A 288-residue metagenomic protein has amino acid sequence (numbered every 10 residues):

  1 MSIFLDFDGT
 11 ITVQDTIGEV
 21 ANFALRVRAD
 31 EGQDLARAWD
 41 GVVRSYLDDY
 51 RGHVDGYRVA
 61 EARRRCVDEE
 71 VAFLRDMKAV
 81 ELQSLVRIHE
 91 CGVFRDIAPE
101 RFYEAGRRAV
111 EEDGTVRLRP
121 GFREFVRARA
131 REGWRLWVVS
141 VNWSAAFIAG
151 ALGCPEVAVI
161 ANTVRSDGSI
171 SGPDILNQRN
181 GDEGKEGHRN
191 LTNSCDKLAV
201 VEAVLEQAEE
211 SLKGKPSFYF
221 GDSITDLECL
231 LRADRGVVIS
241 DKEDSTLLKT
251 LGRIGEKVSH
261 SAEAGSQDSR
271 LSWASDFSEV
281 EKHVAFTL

Functional and structural regions predicted by a protein language model:
M1-G168: Alpha-helical substrate-recognition element adjacent to the catalytic core
D113-L288: C-terminal cap/substrate-recognition subdomain and adjoining C-terminal extension of metal-dependent phosphatase-like
